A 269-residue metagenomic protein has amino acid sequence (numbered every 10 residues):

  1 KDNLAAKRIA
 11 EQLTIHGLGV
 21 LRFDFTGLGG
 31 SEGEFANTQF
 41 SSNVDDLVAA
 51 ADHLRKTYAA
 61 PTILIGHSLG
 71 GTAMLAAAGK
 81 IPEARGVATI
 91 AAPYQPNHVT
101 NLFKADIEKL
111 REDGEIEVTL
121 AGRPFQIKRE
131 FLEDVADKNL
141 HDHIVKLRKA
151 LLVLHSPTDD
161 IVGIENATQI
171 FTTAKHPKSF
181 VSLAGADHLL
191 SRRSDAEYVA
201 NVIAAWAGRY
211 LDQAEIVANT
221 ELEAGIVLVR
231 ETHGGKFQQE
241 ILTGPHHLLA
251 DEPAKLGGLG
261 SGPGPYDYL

Functional and structural regions predicted by a protein language model:
K1-F25: Short, surface-exposed "cap/lid" segments of acyl-processing enzymes
A5, N37-T57: Alpha/beta-hydrolase active-site loop
P82-E130: Hydrolase active-site cap/lid region
L147, V153-H155, D159: Short beta-strand/loop motif that positions the catalytic acidic residue of the alpha/beta-hydrolase fold
D160-N166: Conserved alpha/beta-hydrolase "acid-adjacent" motif
A174-L189: Catalytic histidine neighborhood in serine/cysteine hydrolases with alpha/beta-hydrolase-type architecture
A186-V199: Catalytic histidine-centered segment of alpha/beta-hydrolase-like enzymes
W206-Y268: Extended beta-strand/beta-hairpin segments
